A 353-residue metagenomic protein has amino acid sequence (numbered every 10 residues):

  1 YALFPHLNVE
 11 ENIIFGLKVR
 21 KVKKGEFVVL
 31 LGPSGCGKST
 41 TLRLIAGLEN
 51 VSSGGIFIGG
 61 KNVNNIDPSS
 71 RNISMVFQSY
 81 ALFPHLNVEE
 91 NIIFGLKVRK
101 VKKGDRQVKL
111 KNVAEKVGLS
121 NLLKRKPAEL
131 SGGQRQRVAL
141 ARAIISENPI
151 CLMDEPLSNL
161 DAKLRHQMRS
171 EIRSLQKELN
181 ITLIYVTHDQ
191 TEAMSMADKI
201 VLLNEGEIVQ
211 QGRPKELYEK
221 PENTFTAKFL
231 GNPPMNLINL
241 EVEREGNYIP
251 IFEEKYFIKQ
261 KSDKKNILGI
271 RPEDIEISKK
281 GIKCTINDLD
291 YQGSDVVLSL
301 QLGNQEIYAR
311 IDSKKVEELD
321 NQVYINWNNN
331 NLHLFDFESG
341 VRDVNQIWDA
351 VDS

Functional and structural regions predicted by a protein language model:
N8-G16, F27, R43, I66-F225: ABC ATPase nucleotide-binding domains
V22-V29: Pre-Walker A (P-loop) beta-loop-beta motif of ABC nucleotide-binding domains
L31-P33: The feature captures the beta-strand-to-loop junction immediately N-terminal to the Walker
S39-T40: Conserved Walker
A46: Helix-to-loop junction immediately C-terminal to a conserved catalytic motif
E49-F57, N148: Conserved post-Walker A/P-loop segment of ABC ATPase nucleotide-binding domains
G55-F57, K61, E207: ATP-binding/catalytic-site motifs of ATP-hydrolyzing domains
P233, E245-S353: Non-catalytic connector elements of ABC transporters
